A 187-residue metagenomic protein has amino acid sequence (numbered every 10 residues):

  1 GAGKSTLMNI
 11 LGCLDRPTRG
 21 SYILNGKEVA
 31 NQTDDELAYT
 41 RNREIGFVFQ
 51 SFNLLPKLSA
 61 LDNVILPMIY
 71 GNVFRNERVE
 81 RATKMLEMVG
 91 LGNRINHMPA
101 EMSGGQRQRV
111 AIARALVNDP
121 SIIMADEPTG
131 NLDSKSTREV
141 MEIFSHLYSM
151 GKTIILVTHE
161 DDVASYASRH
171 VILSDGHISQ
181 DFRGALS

Functional and structural regions predicted by a protein language model:
G1-L173: ABC family nucleotide-binding domain
H170-F182: H-loop (His-switch) and adjacent beta-strand-loop-beta switch element of ABC-type ATPase nucleotide-binding domains
A185-S187: ABC ATPase nucleotide-binding domains
